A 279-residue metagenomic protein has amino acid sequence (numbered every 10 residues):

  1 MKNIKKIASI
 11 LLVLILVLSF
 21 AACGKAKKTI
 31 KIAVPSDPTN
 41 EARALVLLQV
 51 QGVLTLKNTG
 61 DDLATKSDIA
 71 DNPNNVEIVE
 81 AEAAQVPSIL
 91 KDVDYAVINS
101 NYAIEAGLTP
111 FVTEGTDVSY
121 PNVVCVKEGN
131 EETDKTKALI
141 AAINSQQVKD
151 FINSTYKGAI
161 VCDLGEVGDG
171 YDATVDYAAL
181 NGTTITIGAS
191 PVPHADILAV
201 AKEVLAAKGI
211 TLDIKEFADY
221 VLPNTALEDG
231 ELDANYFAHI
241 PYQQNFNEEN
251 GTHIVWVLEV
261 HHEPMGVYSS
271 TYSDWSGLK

Functional and structural regions predicted by a protein language model:
M1-L11: Bacterial N-terminal signal peptides that target proteins for export
L18-A22: C-terminal motif of bacterial Sec signal peptides marking the signal peptidase cleavage site
K27-E41, L45-L47, Q51, K137 (+2 more regions): A conserved helix-loop-strand patch within extracytoplasmic ligand-binding domains of the periplasmic binding
K28-A33, L180-V192, I210-E216: Short, well-ordered beta-strand elements
N58-A64, I140-A178: Ligand-binding clefts/hinges and TM-proximal coupling segments of bilobed small-molecule sensing domains
G60-S88, I214-T225: Short helix-initiation/N-cap motifs at beta->coil->alpha
E82-A83, K91-I104, P191-V192, A218-Y220 (+1 more regions): Beta->alpha turn/N-cap motifs
I104-D134, I140, G165-A173, V257-S269: Periplasmic-binding protein-like
